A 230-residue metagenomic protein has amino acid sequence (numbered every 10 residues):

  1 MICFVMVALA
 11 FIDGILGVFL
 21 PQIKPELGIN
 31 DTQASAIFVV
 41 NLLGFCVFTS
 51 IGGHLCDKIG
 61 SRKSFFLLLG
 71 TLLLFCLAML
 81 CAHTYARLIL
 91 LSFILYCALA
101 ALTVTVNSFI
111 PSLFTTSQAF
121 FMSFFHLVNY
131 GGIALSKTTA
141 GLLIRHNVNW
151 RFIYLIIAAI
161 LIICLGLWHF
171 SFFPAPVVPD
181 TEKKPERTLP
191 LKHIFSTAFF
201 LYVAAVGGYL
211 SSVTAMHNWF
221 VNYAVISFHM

Functional and structural regions predicted by a protein language model:
M1-I2, A86-S92, L201-Y202: Short hydrophobic/alpha-helical segments at membrane-entry points of transmembrane helices in Major Facilitator
F4-I29, M216-V221: Extracytoplasmic
G14, N41-S50, A134: Residue-level signature of mid-helix packing/kink "hotspots" within the transmembrane helices of 12-pass Major
L16-G17, T197-M230: Extracytoplasmic gate region of multi-pass secondary transporters
V47-A86: Conserved MFS/SLC helix-loop-helix module at the cytosolic interface between two early adjacent transmembrane helices
R87, S117, F124-F173: Helix-loop-helix hairpin linking two adjacent transmembrane segments in secondary transporters
L91-L127: Cytoplasmic helix-loop-helix junction between adjacent transmembrane helices in 12-TM secondary transporters
P176-Y202: Juxtamembrane intracellular "pre-TM" segments in multi-pass secondary transporters
